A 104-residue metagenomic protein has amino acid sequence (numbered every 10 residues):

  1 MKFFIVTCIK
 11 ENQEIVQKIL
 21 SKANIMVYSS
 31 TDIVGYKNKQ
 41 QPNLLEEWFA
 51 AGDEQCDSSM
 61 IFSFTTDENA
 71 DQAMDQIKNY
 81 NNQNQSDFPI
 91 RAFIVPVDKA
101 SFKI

Functional and structural regions predicted by a protein language model:
M1-I104: Positively charged, small/polar-rich N-terminal and surface patches that mediate targeting and assembly and bind
